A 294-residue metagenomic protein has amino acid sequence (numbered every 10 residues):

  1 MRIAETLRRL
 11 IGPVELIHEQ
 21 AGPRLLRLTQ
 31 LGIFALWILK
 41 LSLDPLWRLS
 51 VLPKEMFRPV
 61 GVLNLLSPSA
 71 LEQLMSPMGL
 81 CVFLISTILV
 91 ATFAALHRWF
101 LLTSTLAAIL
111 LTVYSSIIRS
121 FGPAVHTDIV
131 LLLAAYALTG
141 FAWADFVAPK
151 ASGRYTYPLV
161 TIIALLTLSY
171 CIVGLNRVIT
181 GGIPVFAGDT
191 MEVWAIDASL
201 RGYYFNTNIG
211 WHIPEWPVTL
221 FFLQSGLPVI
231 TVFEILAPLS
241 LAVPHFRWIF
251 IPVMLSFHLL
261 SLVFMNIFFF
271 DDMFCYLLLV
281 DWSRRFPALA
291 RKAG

Functional and structural regions predicted by a protein language model:
M1-G294: Alpha-helical membrane-anchoring segments
